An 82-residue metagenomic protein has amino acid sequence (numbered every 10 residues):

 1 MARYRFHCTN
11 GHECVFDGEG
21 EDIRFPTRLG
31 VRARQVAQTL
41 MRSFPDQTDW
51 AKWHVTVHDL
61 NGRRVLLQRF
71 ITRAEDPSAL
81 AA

Functional and structural regions predicted by a protein language model:
M1, R24-G30, D59-R63: A short, structured loop/turn motif at beta-sheet edges
M1, R42-W50: Short, surface-exposed loop and linker segments with low hydrophobicity and enrichment for Pro/Ser/Thr
M1-D17: Short aromatic-glycine-(Arg/Gly/Cys) micro-motifs in beta-strand/loop hairpins
M1-R5, R32, L67: Secondary-structure boundary/capping motif
T9-G11, R34, H54, H58-L60: N-terminal, polar/charged subdomain of small-to-medium soluble alpha/beta proteins
V15-P26: A short, exposed loop/beta-hairpin motif centered on an aromatic-Gly-Thr core
P26-M41, P45: A short, charged, amphipathic alpha-helix used as a generic interaction element across diverse proteins
Q47, A51-A82: C-terminal structural segments of small proteins and small subunits
